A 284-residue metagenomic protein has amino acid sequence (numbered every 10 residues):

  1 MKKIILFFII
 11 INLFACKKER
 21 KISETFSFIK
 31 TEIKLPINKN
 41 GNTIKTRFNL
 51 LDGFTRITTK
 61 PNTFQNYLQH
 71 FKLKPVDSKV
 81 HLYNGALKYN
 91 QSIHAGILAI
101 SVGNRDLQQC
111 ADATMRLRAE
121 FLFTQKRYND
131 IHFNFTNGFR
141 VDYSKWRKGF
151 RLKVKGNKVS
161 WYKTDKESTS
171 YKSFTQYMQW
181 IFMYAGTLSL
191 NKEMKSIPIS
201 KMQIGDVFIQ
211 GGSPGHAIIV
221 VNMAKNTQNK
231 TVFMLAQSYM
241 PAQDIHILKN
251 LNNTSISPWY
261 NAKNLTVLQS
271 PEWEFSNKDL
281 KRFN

Functional and structural regions predicted by a protein language model:
M1-I4: Positively charged n-region of N-terminal signal peptides that target proteins for export
L13-A15: C-terminal motif of bacterial Sec signal peptides marking the signal peptidase cleavage site
K17-S101, Q108: Cationic-aromatic interfacial patches
A99, G103-K195: Extracellular-facing segments of soluble proteins and assemblies that are Gly/Ser/Thr-biased and enriched in aromatics
S196-Q203: Short, well-ordered loop/turn sites that connect or cap secondary structure elements
I209-A217: Short coil-to-beta-strand transition motifs
H216-K225: Short beta-strand-centered aromatic/proline hotspots
T231-N284: Low-complexity, Gly/Ser/Thr/Pro-rich intrinsically disordered linker/tail segments
